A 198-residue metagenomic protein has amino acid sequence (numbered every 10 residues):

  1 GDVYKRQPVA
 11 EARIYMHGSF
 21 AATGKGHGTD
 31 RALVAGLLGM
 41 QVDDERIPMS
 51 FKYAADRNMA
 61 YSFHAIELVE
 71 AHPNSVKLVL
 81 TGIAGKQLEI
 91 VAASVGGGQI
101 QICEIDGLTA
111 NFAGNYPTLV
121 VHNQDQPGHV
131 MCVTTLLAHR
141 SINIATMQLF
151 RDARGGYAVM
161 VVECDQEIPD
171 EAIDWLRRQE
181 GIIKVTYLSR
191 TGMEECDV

Functional and structural regions predicted by a protein language model:
G1-D2, Q179: Long, hydrophobic N-terminal alpha-helical segment
V3-Y4, A54: Short, small-residue-biased leader/transition segments that mark boundaries at the very start of proteins
A10-A12, R57, H72-N74, N115-P117: A generic structural signal for short beta-strands and their flanking turns/coil linkers
R13-D56: A structural-propensity feature for long, helix-poor, extended segments
T23-A32, P73, Y157-Q166: Short glycine/threonine-rich loop-to-helix capping motif typified by GTGT followed within a few residues by an Asp-Pro
M40-G85: Contiguous domain-boundary segments centered on the initiation and propagation of an alpha-helix
E45-M49, F63-I66, Q87-V198: A conserved regulatory-domain signal marking ACT and ACT-like small-molecule sensing domains and adjacent regulatory
